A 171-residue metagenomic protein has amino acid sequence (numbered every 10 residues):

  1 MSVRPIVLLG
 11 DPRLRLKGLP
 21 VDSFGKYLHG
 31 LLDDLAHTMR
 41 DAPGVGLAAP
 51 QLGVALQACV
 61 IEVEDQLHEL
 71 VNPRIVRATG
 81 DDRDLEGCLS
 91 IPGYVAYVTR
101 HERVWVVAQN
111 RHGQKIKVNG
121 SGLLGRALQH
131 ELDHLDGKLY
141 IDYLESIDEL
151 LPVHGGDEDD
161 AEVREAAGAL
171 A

Functional and structural regions predicted by a protein language model:
M1-A171: Positively charged
